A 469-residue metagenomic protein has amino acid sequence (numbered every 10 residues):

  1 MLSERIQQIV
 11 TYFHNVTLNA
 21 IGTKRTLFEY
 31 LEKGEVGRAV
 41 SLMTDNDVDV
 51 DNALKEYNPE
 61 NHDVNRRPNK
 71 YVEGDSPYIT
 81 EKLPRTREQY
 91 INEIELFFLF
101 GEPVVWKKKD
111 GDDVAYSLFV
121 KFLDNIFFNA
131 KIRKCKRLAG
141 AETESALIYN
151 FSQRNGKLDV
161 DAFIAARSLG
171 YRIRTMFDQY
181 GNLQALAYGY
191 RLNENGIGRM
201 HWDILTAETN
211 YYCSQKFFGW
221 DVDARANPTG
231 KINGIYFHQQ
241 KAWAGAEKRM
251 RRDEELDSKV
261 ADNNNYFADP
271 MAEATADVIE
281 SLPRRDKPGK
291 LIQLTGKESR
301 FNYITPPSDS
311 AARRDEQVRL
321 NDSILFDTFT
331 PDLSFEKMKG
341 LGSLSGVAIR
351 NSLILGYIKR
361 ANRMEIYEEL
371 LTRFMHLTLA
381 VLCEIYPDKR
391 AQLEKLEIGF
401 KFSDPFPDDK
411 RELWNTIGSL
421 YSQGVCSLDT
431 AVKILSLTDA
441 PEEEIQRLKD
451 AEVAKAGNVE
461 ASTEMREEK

Functional and structural regions predicted by a protein language model:
M1-L158, E464: Extended, helix-rich architectural segments
L2-R5, I9, T23, E32-E35 (+12 more regions): Alpha-helical structural motif
A20, R38, I126-R133, E142-A146 (+6 more regions): Short secondary-structure junctions and interdomain/linker hinges
D110, L123-I126, K134, N233 (+5 more regions): Generic amphipathic alpha-helical segments used as scaffolds and interaction surfaces in large, multi-domain proteins
V114-F119, R300-Y303, L353: A short, surface-exposed helix-loop junction/capping segment
I132-F237: Extended, regular secondary-structure scaffolds
K216-A348: Extended, charged amphipathic alpha-helical segments
E280, D286, L291-G296, A312 (+1 more regions): C-terminal helix-loop subdomains that flank or include functional centers
